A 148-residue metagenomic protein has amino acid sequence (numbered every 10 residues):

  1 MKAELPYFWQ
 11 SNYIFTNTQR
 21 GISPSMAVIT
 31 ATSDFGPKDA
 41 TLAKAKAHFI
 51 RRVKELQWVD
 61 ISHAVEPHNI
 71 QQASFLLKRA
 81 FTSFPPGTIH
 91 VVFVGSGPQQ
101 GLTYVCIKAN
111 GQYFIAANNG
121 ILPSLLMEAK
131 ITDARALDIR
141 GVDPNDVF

Functional and structural regions predicted by a protein language model:
A27-A64: N-terminal glycine-rich anion-binding loop in soluble enzyme alpha/beta folds
V28, R52-W58, E66-L76, S83-F93 (+1 more regions): Active-site histidine-anchored catalytic micro-motif
